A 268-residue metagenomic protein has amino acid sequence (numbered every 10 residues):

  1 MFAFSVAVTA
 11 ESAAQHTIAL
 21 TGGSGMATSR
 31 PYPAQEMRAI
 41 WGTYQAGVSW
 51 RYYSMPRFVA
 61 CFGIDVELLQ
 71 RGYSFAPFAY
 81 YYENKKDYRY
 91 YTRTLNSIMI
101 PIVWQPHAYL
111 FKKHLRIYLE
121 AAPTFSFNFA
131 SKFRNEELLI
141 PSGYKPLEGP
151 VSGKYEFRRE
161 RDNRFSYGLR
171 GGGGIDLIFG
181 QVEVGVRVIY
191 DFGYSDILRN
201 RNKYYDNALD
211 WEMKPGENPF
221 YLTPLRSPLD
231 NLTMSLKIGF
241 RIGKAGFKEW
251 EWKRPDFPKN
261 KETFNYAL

Functional and structural regions predicted by a protein language model:
A10, T28, W50-P56, W104-L110 (+3 more regions): Outer-membrane beta-barrel proteins
S12-R51, G239-E251, E262-L268: Short glycine/proline- and aromatic-enriched beta-strand/turn motifs that initiate or cap beta-hairpins
A14-I18, P56-F62, K113-L119, G180-V184 (+1 more regions): Outer-envelope beta-barrel architecture signal
I18, S24, G42-V48, I98-I102 (+4 more regions): Hydrophobic, lipid-facing positions within transmembrane beta-strands of outer-membrane proteins
S24-R30, V66-G72, N96, P106-A108 (+3 more regions): Transmembrane beta-strands of outer-membrane beta-barrel pores
T28-W41, Q70-S97, F127-S166, I197-N207 (+2 more regions): Extracellular/periplasm-exposed beta-strand and loop segments of Gram-negative cell-envelope proteins, dominated by
C61-E67, P101, R116-S126, G185-D191: Outer-envelope exported proteins of Gram-negative bacteria
R161-S166, G171-L268: Predominantly the C-terminal beta-signal and adjacent terminal strand-loop region of outer-membrane beta-barrel
